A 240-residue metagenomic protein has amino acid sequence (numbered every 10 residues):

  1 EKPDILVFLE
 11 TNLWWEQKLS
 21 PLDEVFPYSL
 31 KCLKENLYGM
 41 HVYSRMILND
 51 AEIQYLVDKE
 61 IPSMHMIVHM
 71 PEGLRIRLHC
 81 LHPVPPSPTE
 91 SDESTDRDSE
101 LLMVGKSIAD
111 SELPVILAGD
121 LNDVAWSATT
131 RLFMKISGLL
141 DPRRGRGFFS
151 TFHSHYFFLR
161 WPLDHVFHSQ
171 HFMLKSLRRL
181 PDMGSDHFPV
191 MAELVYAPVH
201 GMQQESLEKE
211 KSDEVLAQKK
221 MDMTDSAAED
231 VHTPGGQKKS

Functional and structural regions predicted by a protein language model:
E1-Q17, R77-L81, E100-F133, F167 (+1 more regions): Active-site beta-strand/loop signature of hydrolases that rely on acidic residues for catalysis
E1-S20, H200-S240: N-terminal, active-site-proximal structural segment of metallo-dependent hydrolase catalytic domains
K2, R45-I47, E112, G138 (+1 more regions): Residue-level detector of structured alpha->beta connecting loops
I5-P83, L180-P181: Structured beta-strand-rich core segments of catalytic domains in phosphoester-bond hydrolases
P27-V42, E60, V124-G184, F188-P189: Active site of divalent-metal-dependent phosphoester/diester hydrolases
H69, V195-A197: Solvent-exposed residues in well-ordered beta-strands and their adjoining turns, especially edge/terminal strands
S87-S94, H155: Acidic/histidine-rich helix-loop elements that form or flank divalent-metal/phosphate-binding sites at the catalytic
D92-L102: Alpha-helical scaffold elements lining the catalytic groove of polysaccharide deacetylases
